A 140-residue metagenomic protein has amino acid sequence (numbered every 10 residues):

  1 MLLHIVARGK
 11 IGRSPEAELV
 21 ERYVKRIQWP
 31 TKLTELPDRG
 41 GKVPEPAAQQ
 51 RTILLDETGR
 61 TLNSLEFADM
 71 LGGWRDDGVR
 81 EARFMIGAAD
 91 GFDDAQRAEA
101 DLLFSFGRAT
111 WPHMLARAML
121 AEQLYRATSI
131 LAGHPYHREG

Functional and structural regions predicted by a protein language model:
M1-I27: N-terminal beta1-alpha1 ligand-phosphate binding loop
I5, I53, G87, L120: Conserved RecA-like P-loop NTPase ATPase core
R8-K10, L36-D38, G87-A88: Cofactor-binding loop segments of dinucleotide-utilizing enzymes, especially the Rossmann-like FAD- and NAD(P)+-binding
I11, E57-R60, A88-F92: Short glycine-rich anion-binding loops that position phosphate/pyrophosphate groups of nucleotides and phosphorylated
E16-E18, S64-A68, R97, R117: Conserved strand-to-helix beginnings and helix N-cap segments that scaffold or border functional pockets
Q28-R83: S-adenosyl-L-methionine/SAH cofactor-binding core of RNA-modifying enzymes
E66-A95, A100-W111: Catalytic beta-strand/loop module used to bind and position nucleotide/cofactor moieties in cofactor-attachment
D94-G140: Structured adenosyl-cofactor binding patch, chiefly the S-adenosyl-L-methionine
